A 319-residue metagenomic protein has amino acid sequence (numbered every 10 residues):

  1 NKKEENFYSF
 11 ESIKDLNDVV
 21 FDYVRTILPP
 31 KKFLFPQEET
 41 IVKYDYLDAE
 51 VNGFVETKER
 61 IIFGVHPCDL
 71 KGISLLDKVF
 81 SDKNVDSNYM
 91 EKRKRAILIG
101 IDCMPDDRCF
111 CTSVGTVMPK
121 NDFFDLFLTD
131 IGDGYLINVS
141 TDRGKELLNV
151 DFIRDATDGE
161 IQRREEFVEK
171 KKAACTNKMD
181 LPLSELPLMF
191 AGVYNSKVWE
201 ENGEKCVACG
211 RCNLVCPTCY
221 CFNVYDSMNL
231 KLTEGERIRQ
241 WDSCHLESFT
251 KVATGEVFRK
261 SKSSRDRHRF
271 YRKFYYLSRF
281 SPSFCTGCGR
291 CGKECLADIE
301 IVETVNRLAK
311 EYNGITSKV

Functional and structural regions predicted by a protein language model:
N1-M189: Iron-sulfur-associated redox domains of electron-transfer enzymes in respiratory and anaerobic energy metabolism
F63, K197, E201-V207, R211-L214: Short, well-structured alpha-helical interface segments that form or flank functional binding sites
I73, P217-C221, L296: Active-site-flanking alpha-helical
D102-T116, C219-Y225, T233, C244: Functionally engaged cysteine thiol sites
D142, R211, P217-V224, F249: Histidine- and/or cysteine-centered catalytic micro-motif in compact active-site loops
L181-M189, C206-P217: Oxyanion-binding "anion nests"
L183-E204, F222-V319: Ferredoxin-type iron-sulfur electron-transfer modules in oxidoreductases and energy-metabolism complexes
